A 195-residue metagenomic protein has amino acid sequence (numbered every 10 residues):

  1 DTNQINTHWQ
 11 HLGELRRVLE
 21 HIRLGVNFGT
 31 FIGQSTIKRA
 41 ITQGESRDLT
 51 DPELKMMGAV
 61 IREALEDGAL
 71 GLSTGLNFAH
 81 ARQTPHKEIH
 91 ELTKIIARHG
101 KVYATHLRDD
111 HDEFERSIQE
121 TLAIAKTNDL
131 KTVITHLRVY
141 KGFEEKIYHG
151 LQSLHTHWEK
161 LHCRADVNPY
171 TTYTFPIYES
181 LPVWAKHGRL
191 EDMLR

Functional and structural regions predicted by a protein language model:
D1-H8, G13-R16, S35-R47, N128 (+1 more regions): Polyanionic/metal-chelating signatures
D1-T127: Hydrophobic, small-residue-rich alpha-helical packing segments that form membrane-like cores
G29, T135, R164: General small-molecule cofactor/ligand-binding pocket signal
R108-E115, I124-L137, G142-Y148: Histidine- and aromatic-rich segments of cupredoxin/plastocyanin-like copper-binding domains
